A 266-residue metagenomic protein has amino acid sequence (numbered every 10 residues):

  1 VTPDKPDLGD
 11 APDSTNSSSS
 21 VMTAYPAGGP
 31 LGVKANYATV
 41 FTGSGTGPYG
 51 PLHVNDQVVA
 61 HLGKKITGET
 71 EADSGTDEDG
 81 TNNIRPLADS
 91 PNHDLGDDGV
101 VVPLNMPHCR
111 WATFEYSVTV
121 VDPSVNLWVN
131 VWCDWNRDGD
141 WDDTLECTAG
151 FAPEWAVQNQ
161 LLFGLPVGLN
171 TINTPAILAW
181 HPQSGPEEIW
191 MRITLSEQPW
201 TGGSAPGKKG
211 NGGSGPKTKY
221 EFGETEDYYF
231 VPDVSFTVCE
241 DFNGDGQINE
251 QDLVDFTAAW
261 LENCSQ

Functional and structural regions predicted by a protein language model:
V1-S235: A broad "non-catalytic interaction surface" signal
F236-D241: Extracellular-facing binding/remodeling surfaces
F242-Q266: Alpha-helical segments with a strong preference for the paired helices of cellulosomal dockerin domains
